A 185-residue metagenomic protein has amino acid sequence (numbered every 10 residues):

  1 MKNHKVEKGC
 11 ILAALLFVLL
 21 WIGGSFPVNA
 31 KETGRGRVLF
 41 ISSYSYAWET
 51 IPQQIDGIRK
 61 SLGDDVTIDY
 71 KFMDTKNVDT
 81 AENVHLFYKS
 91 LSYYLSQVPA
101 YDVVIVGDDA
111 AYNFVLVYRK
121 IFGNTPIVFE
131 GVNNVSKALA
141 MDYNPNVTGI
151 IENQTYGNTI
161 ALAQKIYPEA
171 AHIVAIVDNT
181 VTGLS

Functional and structural regions predicted by a protein language model:
K2-C10, P27-S185: Short hydrophobic alpha-helices and adjacent helix-cap/hinge residues
L12-G24: Bacterial N-terminal signal peptides
